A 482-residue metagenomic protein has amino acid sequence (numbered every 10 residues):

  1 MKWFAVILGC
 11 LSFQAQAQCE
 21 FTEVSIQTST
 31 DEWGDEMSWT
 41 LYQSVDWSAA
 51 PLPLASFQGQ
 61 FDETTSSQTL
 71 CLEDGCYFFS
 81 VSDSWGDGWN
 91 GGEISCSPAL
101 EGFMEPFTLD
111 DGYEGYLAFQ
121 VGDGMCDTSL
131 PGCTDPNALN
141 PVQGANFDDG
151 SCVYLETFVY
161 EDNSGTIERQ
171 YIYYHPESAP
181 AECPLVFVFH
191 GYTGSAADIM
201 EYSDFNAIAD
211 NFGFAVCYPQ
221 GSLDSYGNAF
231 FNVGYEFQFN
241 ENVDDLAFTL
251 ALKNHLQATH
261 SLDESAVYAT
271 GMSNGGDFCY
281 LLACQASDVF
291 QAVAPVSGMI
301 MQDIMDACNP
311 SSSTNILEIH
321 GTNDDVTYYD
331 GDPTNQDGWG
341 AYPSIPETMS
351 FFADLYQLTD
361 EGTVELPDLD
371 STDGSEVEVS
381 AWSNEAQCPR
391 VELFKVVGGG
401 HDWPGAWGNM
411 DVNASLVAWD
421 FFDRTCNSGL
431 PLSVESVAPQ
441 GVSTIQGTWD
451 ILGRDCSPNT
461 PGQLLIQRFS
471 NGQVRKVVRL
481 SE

Functional and structural regions predicted by a protein language model:
A17, W39, F79, A138 (+4 more regions): Terminal processing/anchoring signals of secreted or surface-associated proteins and related intramolecular
Q18-M125: Loop and turn regions of beta-sandwich accessory domains that flank beta-strands and are enriched in small/polar
G124-D135, T359-G362, N427-C456, S481: Residue-level detector of functionally pivotal "anchor" positions at catalytic/ligand-binding pockets or at interdomain
C126-Y154: Extracellular calcium-associated, cysteine-rich motifs in secreted modular proteins
V153-L185, A197-D198, N211, E241 (+6 more regions): A domain-start/cap signature at the N-terminus of enzymes
D162-I172, P180-Y268, F278-L281, Q285 (+1 more regions): Serine-hydrolase catalytic machinery in alpha/beta-hydrolase-like enzymes
Q291-A386: The feature captures the conserved acid-bearing segment of alpha/beta-hydrolase catalytic domains
L464-E482: C-terminal tail/sorting-segment detector
